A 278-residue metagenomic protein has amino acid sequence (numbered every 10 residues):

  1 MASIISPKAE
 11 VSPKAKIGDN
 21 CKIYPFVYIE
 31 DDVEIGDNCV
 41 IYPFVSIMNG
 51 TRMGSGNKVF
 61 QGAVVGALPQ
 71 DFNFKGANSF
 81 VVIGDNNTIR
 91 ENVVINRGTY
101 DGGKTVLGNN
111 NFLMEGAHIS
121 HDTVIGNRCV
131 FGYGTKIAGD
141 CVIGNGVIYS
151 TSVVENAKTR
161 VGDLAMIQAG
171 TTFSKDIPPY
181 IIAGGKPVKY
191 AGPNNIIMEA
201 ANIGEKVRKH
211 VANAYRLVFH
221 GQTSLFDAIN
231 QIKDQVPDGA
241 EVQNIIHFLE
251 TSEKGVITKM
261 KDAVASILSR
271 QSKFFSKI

Functional and structural regions predicted by a protein language model:
M1-K8, P13-K14, D19-N20, G56 (+5 more regions): Terminal amphipathic alpha-helical/low-complexity segments used for targeting or macromolecular assembly
S3-K189: Structural signal for interior beta-strand "rungs" in well-ordered beta-sheet cores of soluble enzyme domains
